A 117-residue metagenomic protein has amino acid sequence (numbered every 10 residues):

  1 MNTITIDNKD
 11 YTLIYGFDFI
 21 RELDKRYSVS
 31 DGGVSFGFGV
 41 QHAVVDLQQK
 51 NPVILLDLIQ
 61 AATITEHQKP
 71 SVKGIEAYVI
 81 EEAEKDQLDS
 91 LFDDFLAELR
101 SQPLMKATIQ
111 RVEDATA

Functional and structural regions predicted by a protein language model:
M1-I6, D10, D31-V45, V53 (+1 more regions): Charged interaction scaffolds used for protein-protein
F17-F36: Short, surface-exposed, low-complexity cationic segments
N51-D57: Aromatic/basic micro-patches that form nucleic-acid/chromatin recognition or nuclease catalytic surfaces
